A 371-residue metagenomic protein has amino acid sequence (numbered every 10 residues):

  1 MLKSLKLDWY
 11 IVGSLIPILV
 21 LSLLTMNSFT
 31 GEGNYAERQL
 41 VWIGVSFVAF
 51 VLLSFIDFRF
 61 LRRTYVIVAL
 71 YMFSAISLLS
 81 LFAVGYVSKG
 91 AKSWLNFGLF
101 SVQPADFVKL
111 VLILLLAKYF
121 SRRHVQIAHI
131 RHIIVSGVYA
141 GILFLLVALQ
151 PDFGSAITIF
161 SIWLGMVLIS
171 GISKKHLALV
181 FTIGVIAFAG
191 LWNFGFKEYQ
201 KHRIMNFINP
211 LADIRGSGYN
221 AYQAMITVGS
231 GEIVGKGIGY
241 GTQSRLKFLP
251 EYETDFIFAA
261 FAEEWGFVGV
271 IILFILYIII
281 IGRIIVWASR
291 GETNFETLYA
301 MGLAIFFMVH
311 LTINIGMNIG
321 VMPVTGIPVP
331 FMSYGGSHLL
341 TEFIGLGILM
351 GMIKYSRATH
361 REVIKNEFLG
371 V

Functional and structural regions predicted by a protein language model:
M1, M26, I315-V371: A juxtamembrane structural motif centered on a specific transmembrane helix
M1-L15: N-terminal membrane topogenic signal
V12-V20, L24-N220, A259-I319, I344-I348 (+1 more regions): Hydrophobic alpha-helical transmembrane segments of multi-pass inner membrane proteins, especially in bacterial systems
T30, S54, I162, E232 (+9 more regions): Ubiquitous "structural anchor" signal
G98-V108, L149-P151, E232, K236-G237 (+1 more regions): Glycine/serine-rich anion-binding loops at beta->alpha junctions that coordinate negatively charged ligand groups
S121, V234, M322: Nucleotide phosphate-binding site architecture
D152-I157, K236-G241, Y252-T254, I271 (+3 more regions): Transmembrane helix boundary and interhelical junction motifs in multipass membrane proteins
N206, P210-T254, W265-G269: TM-adjacent membrane-interface loops and short helices in multi-pass inner/ER membrane proteins
